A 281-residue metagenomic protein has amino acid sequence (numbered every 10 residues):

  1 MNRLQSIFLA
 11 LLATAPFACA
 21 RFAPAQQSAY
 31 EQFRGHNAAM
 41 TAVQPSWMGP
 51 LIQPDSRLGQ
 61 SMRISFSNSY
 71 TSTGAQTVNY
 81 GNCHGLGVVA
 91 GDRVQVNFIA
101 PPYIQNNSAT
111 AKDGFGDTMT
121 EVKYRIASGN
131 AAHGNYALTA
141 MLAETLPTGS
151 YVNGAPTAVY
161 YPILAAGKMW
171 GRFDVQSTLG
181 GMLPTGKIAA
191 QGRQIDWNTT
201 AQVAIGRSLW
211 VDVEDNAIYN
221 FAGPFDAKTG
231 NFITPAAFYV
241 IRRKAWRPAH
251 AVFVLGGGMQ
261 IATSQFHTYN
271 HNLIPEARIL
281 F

Functional and structural regions predicted by a protein language model:
M1-R34: Cleavable N-terminal export/targeting peptides
F22-F281: Transmembrane beta-barrel domains of Gram-negative outer membranes and organellar outer membranes
